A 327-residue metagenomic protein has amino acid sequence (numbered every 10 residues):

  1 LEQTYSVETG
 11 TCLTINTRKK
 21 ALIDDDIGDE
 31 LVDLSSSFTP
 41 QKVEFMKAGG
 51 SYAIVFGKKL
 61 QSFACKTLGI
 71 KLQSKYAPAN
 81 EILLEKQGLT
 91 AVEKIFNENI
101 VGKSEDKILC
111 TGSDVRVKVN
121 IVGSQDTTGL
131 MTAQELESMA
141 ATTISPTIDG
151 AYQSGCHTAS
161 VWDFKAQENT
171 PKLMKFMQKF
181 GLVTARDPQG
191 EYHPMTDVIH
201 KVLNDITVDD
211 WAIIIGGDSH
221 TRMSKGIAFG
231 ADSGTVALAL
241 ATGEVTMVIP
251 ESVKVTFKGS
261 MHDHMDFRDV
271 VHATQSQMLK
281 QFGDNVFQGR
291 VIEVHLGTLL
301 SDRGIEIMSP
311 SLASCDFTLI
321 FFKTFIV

Functional and structural regions predicted by a protein language model:
L1-V327: Fe-S-dependent hydro-lyases/dehydratases of central metabolism
